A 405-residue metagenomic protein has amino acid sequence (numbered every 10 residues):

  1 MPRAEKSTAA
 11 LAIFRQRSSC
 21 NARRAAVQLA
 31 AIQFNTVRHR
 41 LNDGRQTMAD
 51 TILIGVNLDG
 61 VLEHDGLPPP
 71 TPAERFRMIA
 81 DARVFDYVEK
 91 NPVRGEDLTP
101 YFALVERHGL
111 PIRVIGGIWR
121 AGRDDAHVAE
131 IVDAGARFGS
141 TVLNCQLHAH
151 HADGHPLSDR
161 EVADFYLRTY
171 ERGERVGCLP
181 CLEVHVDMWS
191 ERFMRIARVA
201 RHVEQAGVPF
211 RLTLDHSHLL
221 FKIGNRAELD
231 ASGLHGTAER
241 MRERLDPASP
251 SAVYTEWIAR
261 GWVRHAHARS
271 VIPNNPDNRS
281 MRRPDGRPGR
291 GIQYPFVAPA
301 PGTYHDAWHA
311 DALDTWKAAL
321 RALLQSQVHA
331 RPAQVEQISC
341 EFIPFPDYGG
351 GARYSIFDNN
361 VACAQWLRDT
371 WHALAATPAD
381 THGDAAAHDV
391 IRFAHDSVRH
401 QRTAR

Functional and structural regions predicted by a protein language model:
R17, L29, F34: Cationic, low-complexity basic patches in intrinsically disordered or flexible, solvent-exposed regions
N35, H108-I112, R120-L214, L220-F221: Active-site acidic/histidine proton-transfer and metal-coordination neighborhood in alpha/beta enzyme cores
G44-R45, A49-D65, P69-M78, F193-F210 (+1 more regions): Histidine-acidic metal/acid-base catalytic patches
T51-G55, D86-E89, P111-R113, T141-N144 (+4 more regions): Structural preference for beta-strand elements that scaffold enzyme active sites
L62-P69, Y87-P100, I118-H127, H150-R160 (+4 more regions): Acidic-and-aromatic substrate-binding clefts and catalytic sites of carbohydrate-active enzymes
A73-A82, G95-V114, A129-S140, T169-R175 (+3 more regions): Acidic (Asp/Glu)-rich catalytic clusters
